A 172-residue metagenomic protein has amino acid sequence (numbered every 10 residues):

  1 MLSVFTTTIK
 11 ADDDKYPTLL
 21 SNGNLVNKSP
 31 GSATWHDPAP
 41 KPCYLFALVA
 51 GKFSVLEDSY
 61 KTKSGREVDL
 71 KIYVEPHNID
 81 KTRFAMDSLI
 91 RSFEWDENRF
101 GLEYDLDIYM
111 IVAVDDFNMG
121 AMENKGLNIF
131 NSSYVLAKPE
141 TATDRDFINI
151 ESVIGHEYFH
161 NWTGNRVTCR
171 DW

Functional and structural regions predicted by a protein language model:
M1-G155: Hydrophobic helix-coil surface modules that form long, contiguous segments used for peptide/substrate interaction
Y158-W172: Catalytic Zn2+-binding segment of zinc metalloproteases
